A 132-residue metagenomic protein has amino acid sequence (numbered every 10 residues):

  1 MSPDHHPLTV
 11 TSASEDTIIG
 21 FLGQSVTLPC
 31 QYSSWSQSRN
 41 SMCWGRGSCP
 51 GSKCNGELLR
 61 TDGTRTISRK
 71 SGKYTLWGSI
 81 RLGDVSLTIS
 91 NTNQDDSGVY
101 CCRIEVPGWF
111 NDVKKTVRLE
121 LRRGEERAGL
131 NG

Functional and structural regions predicted by a protein language model:
M1-T17: N-terminal Sec-dependent signal peptide, specifically the hydrophobic helical h-region
E15-G20, Y32-S34: Short beta-strand segments of immunoglobulin-like
G20-F21, T92: Hydrophobic beta-strand core residues of beta-sandwich domains
V26-S34, S41-S48, T88-S90, D96-P107 (+1 more regions): Structural signature of extracellular immunoglobulin-like
W35-S71: N-terminal V-set
S71-D95: Extracellular beta-strand/loop-rich beta-sandwich domains predominantly from IgSF
N111-K115: Extracellular and select intracellular beta-sandwich modules with Ser/Thr-enriched, small-residue motifs on
R123-G132: Extracellular mucin-like PTS segments
